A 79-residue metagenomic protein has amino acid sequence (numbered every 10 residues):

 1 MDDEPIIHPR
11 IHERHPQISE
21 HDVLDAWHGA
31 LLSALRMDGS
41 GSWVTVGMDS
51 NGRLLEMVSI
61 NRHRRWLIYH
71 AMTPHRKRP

Functional and structural regions predicted by a protein language model:
M1-P79: Ribonuclease/tRNase effector modules and their secretory precursors
